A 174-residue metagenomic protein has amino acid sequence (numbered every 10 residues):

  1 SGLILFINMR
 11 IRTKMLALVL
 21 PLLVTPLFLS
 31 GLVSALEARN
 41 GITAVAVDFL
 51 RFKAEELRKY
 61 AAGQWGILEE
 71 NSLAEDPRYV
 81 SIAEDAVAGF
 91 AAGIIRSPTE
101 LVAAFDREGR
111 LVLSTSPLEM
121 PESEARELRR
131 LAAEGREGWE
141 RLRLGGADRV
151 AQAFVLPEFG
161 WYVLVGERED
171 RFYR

Functional and structural regions predicted by a protein language model:
S1-I4: Intrinsically disordered or compositionally simple regulatory linkers and C-terminal tails in signal-transduction
I7-E37: Extreme N-terminal signal-anchor transmembrane helix of membrane signaling/transducer proteins, especially in bacteria
A17-L18, K53, R96-S97: PAS/LOV and related PAS-like sensory modules
S34-R78, I82, A86, E167: Membrane-proximal extracytoplasmic alpha-helices
A61-M120: Extracytoplasmic/periplasmic helical hairpin of the input-sensing domain located between the first two N-terminal
A91-A103, R107-E108, S116-W161: Membrane-proximal, non-catalytic sensory/regulatory domains of signal-transducing membrane proteins
V163-V165: Sensory beta-strand/linker motifs that couple input domains to effectors
E167-R174: Membrane-interface helix-start motif
